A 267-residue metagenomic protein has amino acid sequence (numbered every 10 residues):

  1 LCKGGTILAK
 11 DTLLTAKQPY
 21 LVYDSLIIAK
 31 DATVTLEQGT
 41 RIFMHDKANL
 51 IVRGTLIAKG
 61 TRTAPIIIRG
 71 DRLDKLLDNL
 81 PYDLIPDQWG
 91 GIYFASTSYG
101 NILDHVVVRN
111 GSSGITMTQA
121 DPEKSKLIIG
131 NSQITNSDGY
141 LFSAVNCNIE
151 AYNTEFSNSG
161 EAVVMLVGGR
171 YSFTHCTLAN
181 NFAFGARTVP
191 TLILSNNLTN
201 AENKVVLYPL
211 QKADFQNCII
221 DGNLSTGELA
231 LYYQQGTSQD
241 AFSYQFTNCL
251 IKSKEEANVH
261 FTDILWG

Functional and structural regions predicted by a protein language model:
L1-G267: Beta-strand/loop edge motif enriched in small/polar residues
